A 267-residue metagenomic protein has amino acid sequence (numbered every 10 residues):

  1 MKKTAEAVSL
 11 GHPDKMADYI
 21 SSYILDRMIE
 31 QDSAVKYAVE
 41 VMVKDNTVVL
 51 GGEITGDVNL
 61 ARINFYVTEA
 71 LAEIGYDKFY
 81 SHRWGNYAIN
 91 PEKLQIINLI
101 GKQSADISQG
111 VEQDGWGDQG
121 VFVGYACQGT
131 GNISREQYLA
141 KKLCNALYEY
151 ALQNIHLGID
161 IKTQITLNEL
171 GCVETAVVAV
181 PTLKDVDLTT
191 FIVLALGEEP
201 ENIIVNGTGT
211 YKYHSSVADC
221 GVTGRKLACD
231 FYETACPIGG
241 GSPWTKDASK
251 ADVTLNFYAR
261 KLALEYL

Functional and structural regions predicted by a protein language model:
M1-A38, V43, Y150: N-terminal, positively charged regions that mediate nucleic acid binding
T4, D45-T47, F65, E69-H214: Glycine-rich, mobile lid/loop segments that gate access to catalytic sites or pores
V8, H12, M16, N59 (+3 more regions): Short alpha-helix boundary/capping segments
H12, E53-N59, C127-G131, V180-D185 (+2 more regions): A generic structural motif
Y19-Y23, Y138, K142, T254-K261: Short amphipathic alpha-helical face segments that pack within enzyme cores and frequently flank/anchor catalytic
S22-S33, T68-Y76, N145, E149 (+2 more regions): Short, intrinsically disordered, mixed-charge
A38-D57: Short, charge-patterned binding micro-sites
G56, V121-F122, N132, G209-L267: Conserved mixed alpha/beta catalytic, RNA-binding, or beta-rich assembly cores of soluble enzyme, regulatory
